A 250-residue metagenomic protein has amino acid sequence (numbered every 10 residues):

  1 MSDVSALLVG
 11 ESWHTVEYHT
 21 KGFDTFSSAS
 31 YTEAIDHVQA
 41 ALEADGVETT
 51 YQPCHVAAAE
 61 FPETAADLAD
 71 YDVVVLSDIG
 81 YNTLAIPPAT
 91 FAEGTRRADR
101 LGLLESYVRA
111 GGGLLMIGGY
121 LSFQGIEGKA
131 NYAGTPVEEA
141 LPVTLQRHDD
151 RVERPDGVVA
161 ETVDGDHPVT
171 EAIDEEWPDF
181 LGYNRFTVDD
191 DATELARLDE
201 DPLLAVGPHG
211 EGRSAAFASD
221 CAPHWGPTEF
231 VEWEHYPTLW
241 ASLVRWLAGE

Functional and structural regions predicted by a protein language model:
M1-D3, E11, E17-T20, I35 (+2 more regions): An acidic, glycine-rich "communication" segment
M1-S12, E17-G22, A57-A58, Y71-V74 (+4 more regions): A glycine-centered loop/beta-turn motif at secondary-structure junctions
F23-I126: Helical hinge/lid and interdomain linker segments adjacent to catalytic or ligand-binding clefts that mediate domain
E33, H37, D99, L103 (+4 more regions): Extracytoplasmic/secreted proteins, especially bacterial periplasmic and envelope-associated proteins
A65-D67, K129-A133, E232: Short low-complexity, flexible loop/linker segments enriched in glycine and/or proline with clustered acidic
P88-A89, I126-K129, P227-V231: Short, solvent-exposed loop/turn segments at secondary-structure boundaries
